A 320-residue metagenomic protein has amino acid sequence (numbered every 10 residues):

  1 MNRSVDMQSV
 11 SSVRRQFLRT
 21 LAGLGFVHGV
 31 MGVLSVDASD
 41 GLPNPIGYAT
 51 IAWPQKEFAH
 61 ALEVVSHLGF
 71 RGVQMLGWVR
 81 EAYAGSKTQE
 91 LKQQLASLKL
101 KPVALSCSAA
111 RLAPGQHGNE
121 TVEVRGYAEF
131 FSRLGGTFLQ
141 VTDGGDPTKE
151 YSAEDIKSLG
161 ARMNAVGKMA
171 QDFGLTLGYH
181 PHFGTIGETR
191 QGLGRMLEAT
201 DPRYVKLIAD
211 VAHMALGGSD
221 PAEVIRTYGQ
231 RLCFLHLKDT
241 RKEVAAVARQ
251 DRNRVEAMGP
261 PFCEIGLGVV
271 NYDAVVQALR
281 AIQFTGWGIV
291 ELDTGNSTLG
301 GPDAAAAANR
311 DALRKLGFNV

Functional and structural regions predicted by a protein language model:
N2-I46, P54, A59-S66, R190-V205 (+2 more regions): Histidine-acidic metal/acid-base catalytic patches
L21-A22, F26-V30, H60, A113-L207: Active-site acidic/histidine proton-transfer and metal-coordination neighborhood in alpha/beta enzyme cores
G41, L62-H67, A84-A104, E123-G135 (+4 more regions): Acidic (Asp/Glu)-rich catalytic clusters
N44-T50, V73-M75, P102-C107, L139-V141 (+4 more regions): Hydrophobic faces of well-ordered beta-strands that scaffold small-molecule active sites in alpha/beta enzyme cores
I51-W53, L76-V79, C107-A110, G144-D146 (+4 more regions): Active-site beta-loop-alpha junctions enriched in small/polar residues
Q74-K92, D146-P147: Glycine-rich, proline-tolerant flexible connector loops at the mouths of alpha/beta enzymes
A84-S86, P114-N119, E150-D155, G218-D220 (+1 more regions): Short, solvent-exposed loop/turn segments at secondary-structure boundaries
A109-H117, F262-G266: The substrate-binding groove and active-site-proximal loops of carbohydrate-active enzymes, especially glycoside
